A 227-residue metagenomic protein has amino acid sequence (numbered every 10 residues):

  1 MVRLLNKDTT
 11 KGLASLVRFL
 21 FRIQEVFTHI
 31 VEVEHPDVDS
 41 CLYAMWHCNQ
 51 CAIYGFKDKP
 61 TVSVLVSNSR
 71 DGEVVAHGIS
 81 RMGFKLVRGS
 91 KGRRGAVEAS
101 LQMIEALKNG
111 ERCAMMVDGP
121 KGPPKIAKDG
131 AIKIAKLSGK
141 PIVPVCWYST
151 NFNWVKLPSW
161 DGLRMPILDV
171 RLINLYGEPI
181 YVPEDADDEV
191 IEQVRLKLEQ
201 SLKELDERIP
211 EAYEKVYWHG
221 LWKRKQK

Functional and structural regions predicted by a protein language model:
M1-I53, D58, A76-H77, F84 (+1 more regions): Membrane-anchoring hydrophobic helices of lipid-metabolizing enzymes
C41-R94, S138, W154: Catalytic core of membrane glycerolipid acyltransferases/transacylases, capturing the structured, soluble-facing
S80-G83, E105, S159-P166: Short, hinge-like loop/turn segments at secondary-structure boundaries
G89, M116, P144-W147: Generic beta-sheet signal
Q102-S138: Catalytic-site beta-strand/loop segments enriched in glycine and acidic/polar residues
D129-D187: A cross-family acyltransferase "interaction/gating" segment
P179, A186-P210: C-terminal functional extensions of proteins
